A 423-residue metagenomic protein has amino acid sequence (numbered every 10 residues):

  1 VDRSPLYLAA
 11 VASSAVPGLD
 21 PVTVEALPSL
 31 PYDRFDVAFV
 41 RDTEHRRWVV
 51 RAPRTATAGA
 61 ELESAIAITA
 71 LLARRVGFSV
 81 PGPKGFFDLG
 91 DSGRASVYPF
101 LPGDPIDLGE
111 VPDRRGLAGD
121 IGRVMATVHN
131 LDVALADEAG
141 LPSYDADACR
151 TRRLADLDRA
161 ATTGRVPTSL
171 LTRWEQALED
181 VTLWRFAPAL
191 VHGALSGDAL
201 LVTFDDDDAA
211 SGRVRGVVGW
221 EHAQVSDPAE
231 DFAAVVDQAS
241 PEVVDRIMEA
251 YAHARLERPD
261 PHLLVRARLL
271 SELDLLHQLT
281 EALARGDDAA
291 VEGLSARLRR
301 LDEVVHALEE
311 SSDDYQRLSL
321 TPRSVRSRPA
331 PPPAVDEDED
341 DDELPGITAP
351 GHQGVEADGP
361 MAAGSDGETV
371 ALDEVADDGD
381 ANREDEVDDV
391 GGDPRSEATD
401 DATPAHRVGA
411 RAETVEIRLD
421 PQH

Functional and structural regions predicted by a protein language model:
V1-P17, V305-H423: Regulatory N- and C-terminal appendages and interdomain linkers associated with kinase/kinase-like NTP transferase
S4-L19, V133-A194, T203, V375: An alpha-helical support segment within catalytic cores of ATP-dependent transferases
E25-L141: ATP-binding pocket architecture of kinase catalytic cores
R34-R41, V50, L178-E230, P360 (+2 more regions): Active-site acidic catalytic loop and adjacent metal/ATP-binding pocket of ATP-dependent phosphoryl transfer enzymes
P81-G82, F86-F87, D107-P167, S312-S319 (+2 more regions): A cross-family kinase active-site recognition segment
V97-V111, N130-A134, T151-T162, H253 (+3 more regions): A glycine-centered beta->alpha junction motif in the catalytic cores of kinase/phosphotransferase enzymes
L117, V166-R173, A290-L301: Extended, well-ordered alpha-helical scaffold segments
P228-P259, L269-D287: Active-site activation/catalytic loop segments of kinase-like enzymes and analogous catalytic loops in related
